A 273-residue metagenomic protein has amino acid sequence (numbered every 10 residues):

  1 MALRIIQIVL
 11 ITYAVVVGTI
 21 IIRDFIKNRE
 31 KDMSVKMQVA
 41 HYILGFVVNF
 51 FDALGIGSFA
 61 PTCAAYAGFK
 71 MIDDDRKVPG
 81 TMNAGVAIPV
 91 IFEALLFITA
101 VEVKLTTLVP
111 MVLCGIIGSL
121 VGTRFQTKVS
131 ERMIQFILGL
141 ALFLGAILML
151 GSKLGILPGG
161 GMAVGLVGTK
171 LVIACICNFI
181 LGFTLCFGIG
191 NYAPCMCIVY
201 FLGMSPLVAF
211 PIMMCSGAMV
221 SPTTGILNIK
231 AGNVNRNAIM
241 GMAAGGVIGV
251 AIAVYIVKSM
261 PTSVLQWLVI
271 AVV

Functional and structural regions predicted by a protein language model:
M1-Q7, V101-P110, S130-I134, G159-T169 (+1 more regions): Interfacial loop-to-helix junctions that mark the boundaries of transmembrane helices in multi-pass membrane
R4-V17, M111-T123, E131-L154, M240-V254 (+1 more regions): Selective transmembrane alpha-helices of multi-pass membrane proteins
A14-I22, G85-I88: Transmembrane alpha-helices of multi-pass small-molecule transport proteins
I21-D32: Membrane-interface capping segments at transmembrane-helix boundaries
E30-M37, G155-N178: Alpha-helical multi-pass membrane helix bundles of inner-membrane/thylakoid proteins, especially permease cores
V35-I116, A174-N178, G182-V250, V254-K258 (+1 more regions): Small-residue-rich hydrophobic segments that form or flank transmembrane alpha-helices in multi-pass membrane proteins
R124-T127, A231: Helix-to-loop junctions at the C-terminal end of transmembrane segments in multipass secondary transporters
